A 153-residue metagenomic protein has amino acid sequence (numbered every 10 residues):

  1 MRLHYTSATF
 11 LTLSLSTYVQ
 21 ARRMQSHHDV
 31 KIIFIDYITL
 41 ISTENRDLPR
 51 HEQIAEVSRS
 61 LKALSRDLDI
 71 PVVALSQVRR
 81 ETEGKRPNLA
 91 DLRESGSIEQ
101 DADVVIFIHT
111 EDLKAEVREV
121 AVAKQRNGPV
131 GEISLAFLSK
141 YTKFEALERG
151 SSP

Functional and structural regions predicted by a protein language model:
M1-P49, E56, P153: Conserved inter-motif catalytic segment of the P-loop NTP-binding fold
R2-Y5, I54, I70-V72, I98: Generic signature of intrinsically disordered, low-complexity, basic-rich segments and short cationic peptides
T6, F34-I35, I70-Q77: Structural recognition of the conserved hydrophobic beta-strand(s) that form the central parallel beta-sheet of P-loop
T9, I38, S76-R79, H109-E111: Anionic group-transfer/hydrolysis microenvironments
Y18-I33, R59-L68, R80-P153: C-terminal regions of RecA-like/P-loop NTPase motor modules
L48-Q53, A90-R93: Alpha-helix N-cap and loop-to-helix initiation/capping positions
R50, I54, L61-V73: C-terminal extensions
